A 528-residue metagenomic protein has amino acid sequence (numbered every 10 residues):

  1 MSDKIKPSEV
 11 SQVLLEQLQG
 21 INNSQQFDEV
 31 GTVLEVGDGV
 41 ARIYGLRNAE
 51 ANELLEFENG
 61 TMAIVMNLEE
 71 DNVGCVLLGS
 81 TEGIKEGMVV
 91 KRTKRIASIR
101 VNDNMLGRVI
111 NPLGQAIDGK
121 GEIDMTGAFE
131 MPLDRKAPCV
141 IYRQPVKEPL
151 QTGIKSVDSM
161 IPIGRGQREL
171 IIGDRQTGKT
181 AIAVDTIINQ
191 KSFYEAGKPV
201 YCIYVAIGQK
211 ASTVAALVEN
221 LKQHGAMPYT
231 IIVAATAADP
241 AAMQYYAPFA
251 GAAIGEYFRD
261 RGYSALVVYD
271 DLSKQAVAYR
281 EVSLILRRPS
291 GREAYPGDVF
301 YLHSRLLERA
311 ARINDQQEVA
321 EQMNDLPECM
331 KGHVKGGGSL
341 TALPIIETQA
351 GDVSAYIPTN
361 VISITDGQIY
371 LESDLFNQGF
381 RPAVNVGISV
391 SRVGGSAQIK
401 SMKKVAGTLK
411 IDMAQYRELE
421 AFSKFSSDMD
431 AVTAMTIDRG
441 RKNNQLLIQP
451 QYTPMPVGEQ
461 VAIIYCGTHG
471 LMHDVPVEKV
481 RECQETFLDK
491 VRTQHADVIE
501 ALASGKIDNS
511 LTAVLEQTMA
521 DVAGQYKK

Functional and structural regions predicted by a protein language model:
S2-Q17, N23-Q26, T32-L150: Acidic-enriched and Gly/Ser
V13-S24, T152-V157, G251, L306 (+1 more regions): Phosphate-interacting basic helix/loop segments used at nucleotide- and nucleic-acid interfaces
M88-V90, A97, V101-N104, I117-Q167 (+4 more regions): P-loop NTPase nucleotide-binding/switch module
R165-A216, D271: Walker A/P-loop NTP-binding active-site region of P-loop NTPases, recognizing the glycine-rich GxxxxGKT/S
P199-Y201, P228-I231, G262-L266, G337-A342: Loop/turn-to-beta-strand initiation segments
V200, K210-I254, L284-P296, H303-E308 (+1 more regions): Nucleotide-state-sensitive switch-loop elements of NTP-binding domains
M243-Y279, K331-G332: Phosphate-binding/switch loop-helix module in NTP-utilizing enzymes
K274, E281-K528: Conserved catalytic/coupling modules of large nucleotide/cofactor-utilizing molecular machines
